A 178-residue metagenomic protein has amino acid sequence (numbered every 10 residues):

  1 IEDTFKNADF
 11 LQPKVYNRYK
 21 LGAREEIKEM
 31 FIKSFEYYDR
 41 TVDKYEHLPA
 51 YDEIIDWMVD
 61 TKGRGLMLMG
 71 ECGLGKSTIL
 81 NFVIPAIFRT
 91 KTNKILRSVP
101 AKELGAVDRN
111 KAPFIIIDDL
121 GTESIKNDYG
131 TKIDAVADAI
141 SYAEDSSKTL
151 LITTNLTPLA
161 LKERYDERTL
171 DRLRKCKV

Functional and structural regions predicted by a protein language model:
I1-K62: A short, basic N-terminal segment
D3, T122-V178: Replace "adjacent to P-loop NTPase cores in ATP/GTP-dependent enzymes" with "adjacent to NTP-binding cores
D56-V59, P85, S141: Surface-exposed alpha-helical segments enriched in charged/polar residues
T61-K62, R109-K111, D145-S147: Short loop/turn elements that form and flank the Walker-type P-loop nucleotide-binding site in RecA-like NTPase cores
L66-L68: Hydrophobic anchor at the beta1->P-loop junction of P-loop NTPases
G73-K76: Conserved glycine(s) of the Walker
I79, V83: Hydrophobic positions on the alpha1 helix immediately C-terminal to the Walker A/P-loop
P85-S124: AAA+/P-loop NTPase substrate/partner-engagement loops
